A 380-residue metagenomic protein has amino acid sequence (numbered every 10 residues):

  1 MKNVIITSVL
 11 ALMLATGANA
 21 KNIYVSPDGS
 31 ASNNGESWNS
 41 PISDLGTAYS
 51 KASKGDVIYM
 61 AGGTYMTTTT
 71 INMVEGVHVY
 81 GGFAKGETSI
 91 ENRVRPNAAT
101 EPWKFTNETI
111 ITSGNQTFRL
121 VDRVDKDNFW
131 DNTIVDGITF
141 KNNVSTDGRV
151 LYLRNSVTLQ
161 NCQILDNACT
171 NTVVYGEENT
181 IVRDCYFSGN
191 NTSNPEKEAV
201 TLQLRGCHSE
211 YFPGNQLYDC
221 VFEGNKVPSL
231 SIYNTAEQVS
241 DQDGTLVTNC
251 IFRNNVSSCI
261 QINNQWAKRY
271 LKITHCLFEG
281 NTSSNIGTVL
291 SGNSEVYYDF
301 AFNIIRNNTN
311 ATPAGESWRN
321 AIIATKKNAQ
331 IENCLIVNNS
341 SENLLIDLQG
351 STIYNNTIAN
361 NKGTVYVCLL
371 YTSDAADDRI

Functional and structural regions predicted by a protein language model:
T7-M13: Bacterial N-terminal signal peptides
P27-A61, M66, T70, T117: Acidic Gly/Asp/Thr-rich repetitive segments characteristic of extracellular carbohydrate-active and adhesion proteins
K54-P96: N-terminal extracellular ligand-recognition/capping segment immediately after the signal peptide
H78-T146, N191: Right-handed parallel beta-helix/beta-spiral solenoid domain characteristic of secreted/periplasmic
H78-Y80, W130, I134-V135, V157-L159 (+10 more regions): All-beta strand scaffolds that present successive hydrophobic residues in beta-strands
T106-K126, V144-Y152, A168-Y175, S193-F212 (+7 more regions): Extracellular beta-strand/beta-solenoid scaffold signature
Y371-I380: Single conserved hydrophobic/aromatic residue that forms the stacking wall/gate of nucleotide- or nucleobase-binding
